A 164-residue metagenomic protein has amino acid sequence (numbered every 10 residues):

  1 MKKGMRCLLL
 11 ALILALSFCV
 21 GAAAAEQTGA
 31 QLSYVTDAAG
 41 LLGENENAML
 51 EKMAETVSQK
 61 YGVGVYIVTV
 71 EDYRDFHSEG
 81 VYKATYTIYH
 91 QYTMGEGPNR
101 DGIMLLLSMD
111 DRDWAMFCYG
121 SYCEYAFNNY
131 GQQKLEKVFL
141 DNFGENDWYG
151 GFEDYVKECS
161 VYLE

Functional and structural regions predicted by a protein language model:
M1-L9: Bacterial N-terminal signal peptides that target proteins for export
G4, C19-E26: Bacterial Sec-dependent signal peptides at the C-terminal "C-region" and cleavage site
L9-S17: Bacterial N-terminal signal peptides
A23-E164: Folded, non-transmembrane soluble domains that reside on the lumenal/extracytoplasmic side of membranes
